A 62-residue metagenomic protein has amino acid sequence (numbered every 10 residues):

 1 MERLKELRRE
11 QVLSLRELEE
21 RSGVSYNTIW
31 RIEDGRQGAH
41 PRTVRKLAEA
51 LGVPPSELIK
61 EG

Functional and structural regions predicted by a protein language model:
M1-E10: A short, Lys/Arg-rich alpha-helix, primarily the initiator
L4, L15, Y26, P41-V44: Helix-turn-helix DNA-binding elements, focusing on the entry/boundary residues of the two helices that contact DNA
R8, E19, A48: The alpha-helix within a helix-turn-helix
V12-R31: Short alpha-helical DNA-recognition segment
R36-E49: Short, basic-rich loop-to-helix N-cap that marks the start of a DNA-contacting helix
G52-G62: Short C-terminal boundary/hinge segments that cap the last helix of small helical domains
